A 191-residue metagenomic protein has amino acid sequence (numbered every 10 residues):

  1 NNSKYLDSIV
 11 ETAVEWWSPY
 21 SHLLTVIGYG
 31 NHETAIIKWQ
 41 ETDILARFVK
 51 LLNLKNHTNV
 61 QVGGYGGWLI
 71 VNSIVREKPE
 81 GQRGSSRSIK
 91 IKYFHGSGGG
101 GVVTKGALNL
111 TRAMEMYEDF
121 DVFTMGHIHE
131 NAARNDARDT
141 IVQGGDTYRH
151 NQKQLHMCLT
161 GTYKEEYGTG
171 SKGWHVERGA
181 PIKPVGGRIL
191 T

Functional and structural regions predicted by a protein language model:
N1-T191: Extended recognition/assembly regions associated with phosphoester-bond processing machinery
